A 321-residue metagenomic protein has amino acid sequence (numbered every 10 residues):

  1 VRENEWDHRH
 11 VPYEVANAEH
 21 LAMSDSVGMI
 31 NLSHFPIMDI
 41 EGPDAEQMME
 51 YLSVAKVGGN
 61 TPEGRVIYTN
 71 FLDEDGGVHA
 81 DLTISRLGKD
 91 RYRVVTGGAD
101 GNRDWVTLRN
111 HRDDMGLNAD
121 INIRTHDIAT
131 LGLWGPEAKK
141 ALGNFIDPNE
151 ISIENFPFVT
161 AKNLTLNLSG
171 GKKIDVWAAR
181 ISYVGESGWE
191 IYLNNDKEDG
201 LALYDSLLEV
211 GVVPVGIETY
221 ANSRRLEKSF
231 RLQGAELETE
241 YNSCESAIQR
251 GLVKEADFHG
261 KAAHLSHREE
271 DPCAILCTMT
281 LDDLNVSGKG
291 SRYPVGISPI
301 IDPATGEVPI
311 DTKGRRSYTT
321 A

Functional and structural regions predicted by a protein language model:
V1-A321: Glycine/proline-enriched, intrinsically flexible loops and inter-domain linkers
